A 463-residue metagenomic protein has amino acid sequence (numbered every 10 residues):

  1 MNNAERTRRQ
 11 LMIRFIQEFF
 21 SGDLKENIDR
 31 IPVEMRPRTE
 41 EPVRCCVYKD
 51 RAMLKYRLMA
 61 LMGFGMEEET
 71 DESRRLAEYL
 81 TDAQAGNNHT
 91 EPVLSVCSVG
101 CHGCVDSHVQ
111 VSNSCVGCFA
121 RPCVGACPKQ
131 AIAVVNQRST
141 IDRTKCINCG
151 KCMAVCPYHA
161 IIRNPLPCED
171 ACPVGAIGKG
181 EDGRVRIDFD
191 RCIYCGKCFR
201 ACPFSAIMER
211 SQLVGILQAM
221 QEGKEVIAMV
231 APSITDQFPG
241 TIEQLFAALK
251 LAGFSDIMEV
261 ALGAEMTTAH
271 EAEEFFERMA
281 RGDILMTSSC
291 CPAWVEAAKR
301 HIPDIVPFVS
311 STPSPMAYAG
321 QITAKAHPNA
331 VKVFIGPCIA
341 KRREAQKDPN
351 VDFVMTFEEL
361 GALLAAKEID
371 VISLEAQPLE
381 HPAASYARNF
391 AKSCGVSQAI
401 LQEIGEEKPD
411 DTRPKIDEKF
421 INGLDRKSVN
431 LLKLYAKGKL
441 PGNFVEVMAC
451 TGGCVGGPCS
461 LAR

Functional and structural regions predicted by a protein language model:
M1-S73, A77, E209-R463: Iron-sulfur-associated redox domains of electron-transfer enzymes in respiratory and anaerobic energy metabolism
E78-D82: Mature N-terminal, pre-catalytic/accessory segment of carbohydrate-active enzymes
Q84-S112, K129-Q130: N-terminal [4Fe-4S]-dependent radical SAM core
C104-G125, A154: Glycine-rich adenosyl-nucleotide cofactor-binding module
C104-Q110, A133-R138, K179, K197-F199 (+3 more regions): Gly-rich Lys/Arg/Thr-decorated short loops/hinges at beta-loop-alpha junctions or inter-strand turns that position
S114, T144, A231-S233: Short strand-loop junctions, especially beta-strand C-caps/beta-turns that link beta-sheets to coils or alpha-helices
A120-R143, K151-D188, I193, K197-Q212: Iron-sulfur cluster-binding cysteine motifs and their immediate structural context in ferredoxin-like electron-transfer
